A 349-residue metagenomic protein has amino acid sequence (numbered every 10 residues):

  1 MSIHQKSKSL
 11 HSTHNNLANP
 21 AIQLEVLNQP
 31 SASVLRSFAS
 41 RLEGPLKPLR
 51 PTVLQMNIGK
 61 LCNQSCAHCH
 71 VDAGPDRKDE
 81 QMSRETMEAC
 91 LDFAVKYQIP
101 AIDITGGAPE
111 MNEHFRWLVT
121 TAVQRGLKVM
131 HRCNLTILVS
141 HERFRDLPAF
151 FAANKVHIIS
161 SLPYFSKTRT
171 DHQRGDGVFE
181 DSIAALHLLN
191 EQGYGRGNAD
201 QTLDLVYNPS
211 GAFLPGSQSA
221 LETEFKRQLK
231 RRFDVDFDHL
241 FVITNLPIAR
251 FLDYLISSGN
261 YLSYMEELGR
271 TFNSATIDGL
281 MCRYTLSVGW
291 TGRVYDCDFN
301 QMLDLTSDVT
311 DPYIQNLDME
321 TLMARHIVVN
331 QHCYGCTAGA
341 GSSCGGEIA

Functional and structural regions predicted by a protein language model:
M1, K167-C282: Radical SAM enzyme [4Fe-4S]-AdoMet core and its adjacent flexible, acidic and glycine-rich loops/tails across
M1-L17: Intrinsically disordered, low-structural-confidence terminal and linker regions
I3, R293-A349: Flexible mid-to-C-terminal extensions adjoining Fe-S/redox cofactors in radical SAM and related proteins
H14-G106, E110-T120, R125: Conserved alpha-helical substructure of the radical SAM core
L42-P45, T271-A275, T321-A324: Short, P/G- and charge-enriched loop/turn segments at secondary-structure junctions
V53, A73-S83, Y97-N112, V123-R143 (+2 more regions): Core AdoMet radical
S65, Q98, N154-K155, A199-T202 (+2 more regions): Short loop/turn motifs at secondary-structure junctions
V288-G289: Short, acidic, Ser/Thr-enriched surface-loop or helix-capping motifs
